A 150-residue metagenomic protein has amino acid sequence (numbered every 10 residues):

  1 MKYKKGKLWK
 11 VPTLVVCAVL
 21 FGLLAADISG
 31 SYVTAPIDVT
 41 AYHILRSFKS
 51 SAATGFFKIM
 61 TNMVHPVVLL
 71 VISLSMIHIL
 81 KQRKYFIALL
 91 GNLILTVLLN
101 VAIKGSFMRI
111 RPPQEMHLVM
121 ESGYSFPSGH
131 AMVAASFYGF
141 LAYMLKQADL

Functional and structural regions predicted by a protein language model:
K2-E121, F140-K146: Hydrophobic alpha-helical bundle signature of multipass membrane enzymes
F126-K146: Alpha-helical transmembrane segments of helical membrane proteins, especially in multi-pass transport, channel
D149-L150: Short hydrophobic alpha-helices at membrane interfaces in multi-pass membrane enzymes
